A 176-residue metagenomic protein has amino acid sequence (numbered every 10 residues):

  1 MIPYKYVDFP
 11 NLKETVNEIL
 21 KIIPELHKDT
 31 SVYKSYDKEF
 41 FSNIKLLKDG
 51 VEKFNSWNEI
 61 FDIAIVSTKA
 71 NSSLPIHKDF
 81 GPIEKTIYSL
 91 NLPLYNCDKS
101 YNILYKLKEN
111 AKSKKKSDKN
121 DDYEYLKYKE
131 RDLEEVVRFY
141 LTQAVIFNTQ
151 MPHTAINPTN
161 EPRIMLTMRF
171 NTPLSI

Functional and structural regions predicted by a protein language model:
M1-E59, S73: Non-heme Fe(II)/2-oxoglutarate
N55-A144: Catalytic core of non-heme Fe(II) oxygenases with the double-stranded beta-helix
H77, H153-T154: Histidine-centered active-site/metal-ligand motif
Y88-P93, A144-N148, N160-I176: A short hydrophobic beta-strand segment most commonly corresponding to one strand of the jelly-roll/cupin
D98, H153, T172-L174: Feature marks short, surface-exposed loop/turn motifs that line or immediately flank catalytic pockets and channel
E134, Q150-P152: Short, solvent-exposed loop/turn segments in extracellular or other extracytoplasmic domains
A155-T159: Asparagine-centered strand-capping/turn motif at beta-strand->loop junctions
